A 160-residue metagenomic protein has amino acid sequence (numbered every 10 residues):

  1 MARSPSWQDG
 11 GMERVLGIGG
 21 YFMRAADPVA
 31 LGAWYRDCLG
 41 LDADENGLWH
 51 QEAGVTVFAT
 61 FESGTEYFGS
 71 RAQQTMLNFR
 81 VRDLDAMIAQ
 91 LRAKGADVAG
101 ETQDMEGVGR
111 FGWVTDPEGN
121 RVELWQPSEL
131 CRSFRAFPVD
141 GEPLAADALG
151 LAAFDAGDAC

Functional and structural regions predicted by a protein language model:
A2-M23, A89-F154, A159-C160: Vicinal oxygen chelate
R3, L39-Q74, V114-P117, R121-S128: Conserved short beta-strand elements that form part of the metal-binding/catalytic scaffold of enzyme active sites
M12-I18, F22-A59, E142: Core segments of cupin and vicinal oxygen chelate
D27, L84, E118: A generic "binding-loop/recognition-motif" signal
V29-A30, D85-A86, G109: Short alpha-helical
A30-G32, M76, F111: Secondary-structure boundary/capping motif
S70-A96: Mid-chain, well-packed structural core segment of small domains
